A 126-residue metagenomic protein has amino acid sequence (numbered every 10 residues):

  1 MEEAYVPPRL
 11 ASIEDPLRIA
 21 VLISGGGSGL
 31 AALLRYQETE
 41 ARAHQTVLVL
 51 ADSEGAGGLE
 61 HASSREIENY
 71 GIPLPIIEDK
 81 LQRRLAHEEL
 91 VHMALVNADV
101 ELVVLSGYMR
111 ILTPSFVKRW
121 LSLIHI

Functional and structural regions predicted by a protein language model:
M1-G57, H61: N-terminal Rossmann-like dinucleotide-binding module
A51-D52, R84, E101-P114: N-terminal glycine-rich "phosphate-gripper" loop used for MgATP/nucleotide binding and carboxylate activation
G57-D79: Conserved nucleotide-sugar phosphate-binding/catalytic loop shared by glycosyltransferases and other
E66-E68, V100, S122: Short glycine/serine/threonine/alanine-rich loop segments
Q82-L95: Glycine/small-residue-rich loop that forms an oxyanion/phosphate-binding "nest" at active or ligand-binding sites
L112-S122: Rossmann-fold NAD(P) dinucleotide-binding segment
I124-I126: Conserved small/polar residues in nucleotide/adenosyl-binding loops
